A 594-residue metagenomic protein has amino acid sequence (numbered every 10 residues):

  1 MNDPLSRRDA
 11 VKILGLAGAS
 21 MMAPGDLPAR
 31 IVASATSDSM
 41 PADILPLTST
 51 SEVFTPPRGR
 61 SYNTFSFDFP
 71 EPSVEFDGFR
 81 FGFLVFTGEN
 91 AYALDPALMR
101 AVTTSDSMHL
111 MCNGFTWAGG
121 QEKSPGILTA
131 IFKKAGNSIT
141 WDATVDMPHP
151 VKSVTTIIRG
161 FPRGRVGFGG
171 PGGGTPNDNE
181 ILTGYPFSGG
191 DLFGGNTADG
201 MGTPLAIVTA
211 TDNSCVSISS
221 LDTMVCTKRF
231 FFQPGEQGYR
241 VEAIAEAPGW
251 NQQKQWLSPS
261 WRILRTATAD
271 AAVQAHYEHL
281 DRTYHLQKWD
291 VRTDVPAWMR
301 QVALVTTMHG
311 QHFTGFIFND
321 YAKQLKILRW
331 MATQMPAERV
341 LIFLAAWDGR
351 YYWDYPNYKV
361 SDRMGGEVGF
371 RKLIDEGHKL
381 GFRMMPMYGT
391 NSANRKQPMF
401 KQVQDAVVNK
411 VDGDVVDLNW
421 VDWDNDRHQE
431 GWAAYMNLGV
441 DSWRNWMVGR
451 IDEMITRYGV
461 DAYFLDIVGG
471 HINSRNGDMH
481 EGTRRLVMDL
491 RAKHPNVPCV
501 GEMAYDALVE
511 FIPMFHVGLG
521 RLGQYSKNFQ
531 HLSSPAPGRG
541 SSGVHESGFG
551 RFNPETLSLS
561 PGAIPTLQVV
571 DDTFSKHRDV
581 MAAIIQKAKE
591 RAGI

Functional and structural regions predicted by a protein language model:
N2-D3, D9-I31: N-terminal export signals
L14, I31, A143-V145, T155-I158 (+4 more regions): Glycine-rich, histidine-containing beta strand-loop boundary motifs that form or position
P41-L341, E376, R383-M384: Carbohydrate-recognition beta-sandwich/jelly-roll modules in extracellular/periplasmic carbohydrate-active proteins
L304-E376, L380-V448, Y458: Aromatic-lined carbohydrate-binding/catalytic grooves of carbohydrate-active enzymes
E338-I342, G381-M385, D461-Y463, N496-P498 (+1 more regions): Beta-sheet entry/capping signal
D348-D354, N391-K396, G470-S474, D506-E510 (+1 more regions): Flexible loop/turn segments at secondary-structure boundaries
K401-S442, R491-I594: Glycan-recognition surfaces
Y435-V509: Active-site neighborhood of glycoside hydrolase catalytic domains
